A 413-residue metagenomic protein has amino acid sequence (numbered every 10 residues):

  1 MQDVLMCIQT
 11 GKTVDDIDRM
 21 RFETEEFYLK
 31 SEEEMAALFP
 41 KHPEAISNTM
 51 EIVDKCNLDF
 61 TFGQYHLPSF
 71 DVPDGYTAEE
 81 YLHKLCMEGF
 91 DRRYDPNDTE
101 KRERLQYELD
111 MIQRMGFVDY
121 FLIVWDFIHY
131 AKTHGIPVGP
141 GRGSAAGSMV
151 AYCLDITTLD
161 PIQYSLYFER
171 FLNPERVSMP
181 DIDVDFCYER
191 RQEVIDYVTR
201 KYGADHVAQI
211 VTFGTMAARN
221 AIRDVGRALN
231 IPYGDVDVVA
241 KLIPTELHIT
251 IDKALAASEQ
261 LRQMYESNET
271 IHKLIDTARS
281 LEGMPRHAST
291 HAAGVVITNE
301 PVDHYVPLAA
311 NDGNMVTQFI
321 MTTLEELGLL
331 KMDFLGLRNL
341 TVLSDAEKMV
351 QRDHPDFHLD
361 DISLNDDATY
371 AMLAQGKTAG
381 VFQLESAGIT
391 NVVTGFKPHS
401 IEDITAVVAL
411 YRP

Functional and structural regions predicted by a protein language model:
M1-P413: Alpha-helical scaffold/interaction cores of sigma-54-like transcription cofactors and many family A DNA polymerases
